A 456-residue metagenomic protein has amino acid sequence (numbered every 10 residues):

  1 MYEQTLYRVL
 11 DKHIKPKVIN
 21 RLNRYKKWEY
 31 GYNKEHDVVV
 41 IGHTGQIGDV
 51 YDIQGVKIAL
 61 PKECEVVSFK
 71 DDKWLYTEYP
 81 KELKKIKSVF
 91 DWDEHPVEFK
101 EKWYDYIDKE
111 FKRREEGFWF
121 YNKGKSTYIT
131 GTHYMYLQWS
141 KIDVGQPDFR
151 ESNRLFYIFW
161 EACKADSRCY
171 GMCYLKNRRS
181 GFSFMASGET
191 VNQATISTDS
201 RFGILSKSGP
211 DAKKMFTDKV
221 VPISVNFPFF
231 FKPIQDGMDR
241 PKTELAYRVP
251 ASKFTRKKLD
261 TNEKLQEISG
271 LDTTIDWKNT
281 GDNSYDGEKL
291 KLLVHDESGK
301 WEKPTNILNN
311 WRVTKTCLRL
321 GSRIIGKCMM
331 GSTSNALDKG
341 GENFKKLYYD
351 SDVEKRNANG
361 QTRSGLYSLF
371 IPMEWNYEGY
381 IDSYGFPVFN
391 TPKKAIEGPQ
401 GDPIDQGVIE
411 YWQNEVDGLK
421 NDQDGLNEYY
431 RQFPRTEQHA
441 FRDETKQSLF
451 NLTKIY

Functional and structural regions predicted by a protein language model:
M1-Y456: Phosphate/NTP-binding elements of NTP-utilizing enzymes
